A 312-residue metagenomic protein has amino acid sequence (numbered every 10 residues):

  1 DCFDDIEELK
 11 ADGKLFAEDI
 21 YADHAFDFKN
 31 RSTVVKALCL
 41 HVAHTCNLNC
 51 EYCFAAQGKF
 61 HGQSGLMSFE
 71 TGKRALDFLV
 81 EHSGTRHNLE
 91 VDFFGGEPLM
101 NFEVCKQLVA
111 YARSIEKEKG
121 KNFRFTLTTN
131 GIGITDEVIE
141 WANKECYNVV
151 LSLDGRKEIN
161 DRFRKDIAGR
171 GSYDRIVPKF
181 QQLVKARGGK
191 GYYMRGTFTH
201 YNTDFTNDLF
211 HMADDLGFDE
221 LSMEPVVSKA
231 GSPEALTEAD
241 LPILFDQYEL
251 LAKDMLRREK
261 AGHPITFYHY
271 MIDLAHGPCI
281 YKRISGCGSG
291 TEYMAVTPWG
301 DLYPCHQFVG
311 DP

Functional and structural regions predicted by a protein language model:
C2-C39, G84: N-terminal [4Fe-4S]-dependent radical SAM core
C39-E70: Canonical Radical SAM [4Fe-4S] cluster-binding loop centered on the CxxxCxxC motif and its immediate flanking residues
V42, G95-G96: Short acidic donor-binding/metal-coordinating loop in glycosyltransferase active sites
G72, L76-D92, N101-V226: Radical SAM/AdoMet-radical enzyme domain recognition
D161-V177, Q181, K185-G290, W299 (+1 more regions): Radical SAM enzyme [4Fe-4S]-AdoMet core and its adjacent flexible, acidic and glycine-rich loops/tails across
